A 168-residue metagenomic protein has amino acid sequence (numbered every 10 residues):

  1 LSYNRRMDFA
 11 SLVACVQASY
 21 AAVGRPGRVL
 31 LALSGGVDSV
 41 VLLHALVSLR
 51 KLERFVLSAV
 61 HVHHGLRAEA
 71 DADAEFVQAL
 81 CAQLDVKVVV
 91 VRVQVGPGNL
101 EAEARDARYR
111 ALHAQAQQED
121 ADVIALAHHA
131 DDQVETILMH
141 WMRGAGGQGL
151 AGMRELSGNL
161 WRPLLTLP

Functional and structural regions predicted by a protein language model:
Y3-P168: Core alpha/beta nucleotide-donor-binding catalytic domains of modification enzymes
